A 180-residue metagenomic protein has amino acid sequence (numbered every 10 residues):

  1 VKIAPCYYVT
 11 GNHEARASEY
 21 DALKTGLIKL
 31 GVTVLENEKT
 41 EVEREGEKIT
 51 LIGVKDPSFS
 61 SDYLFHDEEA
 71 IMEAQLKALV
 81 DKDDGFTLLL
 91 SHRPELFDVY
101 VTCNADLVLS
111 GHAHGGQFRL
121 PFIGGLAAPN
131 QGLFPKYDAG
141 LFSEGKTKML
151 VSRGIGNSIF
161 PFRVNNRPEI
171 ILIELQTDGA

Functional and structural regions predicted by a protein language model:
V1-E43, D138: Core catalytic region of metal-dependent phosphoesterases/phosphodiesterases, especially metallo-beta-lactamase-like
V1-I3, D81-K82, V101-C103: Short, conserved loop/helix-junction motifs that constitute active-site signature segments in enzyme catalytic cores
I3-C6, D83-F86, T147: Loop/turn elements at helix/coil->beta-strand transitions in domains of secreted/extracellular proteins
Y7, T25, R93-I171: Conserved beta-sheet core of the metallophosphoesterase superfamily
Y7, V32-T33, I49, F86-L88 (+2 more regions): Short, Asp-centered acidic motifs that coordinate Mg2+ and/or phosphate in catalytic or ligand-binding sites
N12-E14, E38-K39, V54-P57, R93 (+2 more regions): Active-site metal-binding loops of divalent metal-dependent hydrolases
K24-T25, K29-V32, R44-T87, F97 (+1 more regions): Binuclear metal-dependent hydrolase catalytic cores centered on His/Asp/Glu-rich metal-binding motifs
V32-T33, K39-G53, S143-M149, L175-D178: Beta-strand-turn-beta hairpins that frame and shape the catalytic cleft of phosphate-ester-processing enzymes
